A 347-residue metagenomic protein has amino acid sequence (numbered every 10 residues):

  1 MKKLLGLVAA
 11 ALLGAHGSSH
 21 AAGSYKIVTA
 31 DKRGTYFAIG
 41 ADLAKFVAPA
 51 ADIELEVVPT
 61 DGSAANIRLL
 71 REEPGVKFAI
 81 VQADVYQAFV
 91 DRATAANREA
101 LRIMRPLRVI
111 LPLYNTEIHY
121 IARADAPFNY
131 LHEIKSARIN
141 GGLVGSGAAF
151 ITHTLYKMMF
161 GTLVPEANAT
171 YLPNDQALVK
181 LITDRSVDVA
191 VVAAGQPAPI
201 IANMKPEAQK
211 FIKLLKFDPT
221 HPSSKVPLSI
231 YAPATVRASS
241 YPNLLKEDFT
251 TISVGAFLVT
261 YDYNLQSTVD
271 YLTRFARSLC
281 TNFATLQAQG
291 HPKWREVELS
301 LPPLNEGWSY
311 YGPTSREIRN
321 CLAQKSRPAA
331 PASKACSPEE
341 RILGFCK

Functional and structural regions predicted by a protein language model:
G6-A15: Bacterial N-terminal signal peptides
H16-A21: Sec/Tat signal peptide C-region and signal peptidase I cleavage site
A22-G23, I27-V28, T35-V81, L244-D248 (+2 more regions): Extracytoplasmic small-molecule ligand-binding "clamshell" domains of the periplasmic binding protein/Venus flytrap
S24-P49, T116-K180, D184, L301: Bilobed "Venus flytrap"/periplasmic-binding protein-like clamshell domains and structurally analogous long
A44-K45, E56-A100, A177-L181, P197-K205: Pocket-flanking alpha-helical
A83, T162-Q266: Pocket-lining segment of extracytoplasmic ligand-binding domains
E99-L113, Y241-F249: A structural signal for short loop-to-beta-strand junctions that line the ligand-binding cleft of periplasmic/secreted
L245, F249-K347: Segments of small-molecule ligand-sensing domains
